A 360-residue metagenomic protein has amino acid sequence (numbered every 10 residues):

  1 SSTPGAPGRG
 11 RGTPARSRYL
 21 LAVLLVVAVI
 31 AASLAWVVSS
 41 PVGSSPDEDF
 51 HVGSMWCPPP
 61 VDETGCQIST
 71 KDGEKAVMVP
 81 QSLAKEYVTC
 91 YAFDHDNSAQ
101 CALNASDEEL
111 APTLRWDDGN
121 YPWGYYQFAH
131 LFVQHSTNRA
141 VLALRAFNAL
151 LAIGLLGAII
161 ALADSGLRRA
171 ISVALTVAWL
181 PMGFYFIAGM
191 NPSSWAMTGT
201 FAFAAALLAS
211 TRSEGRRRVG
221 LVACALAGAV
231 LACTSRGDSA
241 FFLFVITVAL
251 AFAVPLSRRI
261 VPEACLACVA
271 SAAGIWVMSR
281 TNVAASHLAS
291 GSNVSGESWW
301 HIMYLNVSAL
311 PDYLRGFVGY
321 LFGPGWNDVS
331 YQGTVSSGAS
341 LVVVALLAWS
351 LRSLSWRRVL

Functional and structural regions predicted by a protein language model:
S1-A35, E263-V269: Start-transfer (signal-anchor) and selected internal transmembrane alpha helices of multi-pass inner/ER membrane
P60-N138: Interfacial juxtamembrane loops and adjacent helix segments that form the catalytic/substrate-binding surfaces
A143-G166: Transmembrane-helix motifs of polytopic, lipid-linked glycan transferases
D164-L167, V254-A264, L346-L360: Membrane-interface helix-loop-helix junctions at transmembrane boundaries of multi-pass membrane enzymes, predominantly
A188-A196: Short acidic/glycine- and proline-prone juxtamembrane loop motifs at membrane-interface regions of multi-pass membrane
M197-S213, G228: Specific aromatic-rich, kink-prone transmembrane helix
A209-E214, V219, A223, A240-A272: Perimembrane helix-loop-helix junctions
R280-S353: Membrane-lumen/periplasm interface segments of multi-pass, membrane-embedded glycan/lipid transferases
